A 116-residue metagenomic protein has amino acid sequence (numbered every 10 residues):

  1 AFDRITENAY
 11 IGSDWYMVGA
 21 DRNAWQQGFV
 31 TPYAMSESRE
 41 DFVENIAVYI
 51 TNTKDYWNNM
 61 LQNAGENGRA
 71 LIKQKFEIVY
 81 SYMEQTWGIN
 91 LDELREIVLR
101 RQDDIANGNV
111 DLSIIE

Functional and structural regions predicted by a protein language model:
A1-E116: Active-site-flanking segments in enzyme catalytic domains
